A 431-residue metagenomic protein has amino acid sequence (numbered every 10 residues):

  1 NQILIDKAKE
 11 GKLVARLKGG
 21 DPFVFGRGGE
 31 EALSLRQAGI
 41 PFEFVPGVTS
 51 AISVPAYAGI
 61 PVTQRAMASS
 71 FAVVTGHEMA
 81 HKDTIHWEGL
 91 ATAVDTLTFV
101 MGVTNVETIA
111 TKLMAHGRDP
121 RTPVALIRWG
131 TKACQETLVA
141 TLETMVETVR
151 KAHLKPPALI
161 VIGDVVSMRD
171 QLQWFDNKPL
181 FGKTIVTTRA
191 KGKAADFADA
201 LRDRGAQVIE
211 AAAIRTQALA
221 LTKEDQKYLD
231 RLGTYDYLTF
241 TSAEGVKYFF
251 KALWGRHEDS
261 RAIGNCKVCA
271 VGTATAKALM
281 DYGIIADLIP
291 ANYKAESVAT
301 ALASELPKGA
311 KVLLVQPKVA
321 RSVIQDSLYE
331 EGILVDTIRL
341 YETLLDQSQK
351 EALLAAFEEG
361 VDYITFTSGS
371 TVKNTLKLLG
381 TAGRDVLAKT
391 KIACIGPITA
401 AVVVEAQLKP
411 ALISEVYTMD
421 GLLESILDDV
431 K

Functional and structural regions predicted by a protein language model:
Q2-A56, T96-A110, T122, K311-V335: A glycine-rich beta-strand to alpha-helix segment that forms a phosphate/ribose-binding loop at ligand/cofactor sites
L4-E10, E107, L126, K132-K431: Signature of uroporphyrinogen-III synthase
I5, G59-T63, I85-G89, L113-H116 (+2 more regions): A generic local secondary-structure boundary/capping motif
K18, V74-G76, V100-M101, I162 (+2 more regions): Thr-Gly-centered strand-to-loop micro-motif
G19, F23-A93, L288-K294, E351: Class I SAM-dependent methyltransferase SAM-binding "motif I" and its flanking Rossmann-like core
R36-I40, V62-Q64, A115-R121, R256-I263 (+1 more regions): A short alpha->loop->secondary-structure connector
M67-S69, A93-D95, P120-R121, K155-P156 (+2 more regions): A generic structural signal for well-ordered coil/turn residues at beta-strand boundaries that shape enzyme active-site
E78-A125: Conserved anion/nucleotide-ligand pocket segment
